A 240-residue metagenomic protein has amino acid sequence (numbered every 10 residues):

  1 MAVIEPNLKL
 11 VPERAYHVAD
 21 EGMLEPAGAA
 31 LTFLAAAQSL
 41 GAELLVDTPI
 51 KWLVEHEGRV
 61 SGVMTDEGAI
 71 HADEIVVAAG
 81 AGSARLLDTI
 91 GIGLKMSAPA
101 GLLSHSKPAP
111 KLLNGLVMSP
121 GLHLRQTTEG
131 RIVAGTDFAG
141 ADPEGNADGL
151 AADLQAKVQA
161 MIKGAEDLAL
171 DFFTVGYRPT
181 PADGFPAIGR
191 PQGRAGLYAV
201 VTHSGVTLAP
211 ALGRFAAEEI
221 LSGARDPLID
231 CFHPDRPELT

Functional and structural regions predicted by a protein language model:
M1-L40, L45-V46, W52-R59, T180: Flavin (FAD/FMN) cofactor-binding and adjacent substrate-gating region of FAD-dependent oxidoreductase domains
A15-A36, G80-G82, L150-K157, V201-T202 (+2 more regions): Mid-domain beta-loop-alpha active-site segment that forms a flexible, acidic cofactor/metal-binding surface
P26, I162-T240: C-terminal catalytic lobe of FAD-dependent flavoproteins
A36, T89, E219, G223: Active-site catalytic microenvironments for nucleophilic, acid-base chemistry
L44-V46, T65, V77, A199: General beta-strand structural signal in soluble alpha/beta enzymes
R59, A69-I70, E74, A79-G196: Active-site substrate-recognition segment that forms the wall of the catalytic cavity or substrate channel
